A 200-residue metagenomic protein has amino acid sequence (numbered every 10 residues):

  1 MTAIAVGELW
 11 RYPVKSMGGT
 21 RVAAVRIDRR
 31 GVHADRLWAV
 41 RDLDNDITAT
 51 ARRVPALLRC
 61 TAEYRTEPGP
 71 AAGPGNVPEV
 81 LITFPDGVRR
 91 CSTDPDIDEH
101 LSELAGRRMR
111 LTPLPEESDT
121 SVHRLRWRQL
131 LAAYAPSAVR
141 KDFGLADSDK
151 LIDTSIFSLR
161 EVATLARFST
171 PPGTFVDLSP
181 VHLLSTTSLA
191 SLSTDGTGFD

Functional and structural regions predicted by a protein language model:
M1-F199: Electropositive, beta-rich accessory/interaction domains or terminal extensions that provide binding surfaces
